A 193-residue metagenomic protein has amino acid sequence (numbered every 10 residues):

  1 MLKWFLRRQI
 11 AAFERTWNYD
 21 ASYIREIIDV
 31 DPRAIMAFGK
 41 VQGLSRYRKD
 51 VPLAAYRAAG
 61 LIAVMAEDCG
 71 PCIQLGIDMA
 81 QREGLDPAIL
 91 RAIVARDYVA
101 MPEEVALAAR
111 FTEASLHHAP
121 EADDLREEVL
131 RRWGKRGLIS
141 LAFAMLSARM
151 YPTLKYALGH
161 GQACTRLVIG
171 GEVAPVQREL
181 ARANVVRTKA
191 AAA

Functional and structural regions predicted by a protein language model:
M1-L53, G171-A193: Mobile cap/lid helix-loop segments that border enzyme active or cofactor-binding sites and regulate substrate access
F5, R48-V51, A55-A58, R82 (+1 more regions): Amphipathic alpha-helical hairpins
I27-D29, R96-S115: Short Fe-S-cluster ligation motifs
M36-K40, A58-L75, E83, I139-Y156 (+1 more regions): N-terminal hydrophobic signal/anchor transmembrane helix of membrane proteins
A37-L44, L107-H118: Solvent-exposed, amphipathic alpha-helical segments
G70-P102: Helix-adjacent hinge/juxtasegments
E121-E127: Extended, structured, electrostatic nucleic-acid-contact surfaces
G134-K135: Transmembrane-helix boundary/entry motifs in multi-pass membrane transporters
